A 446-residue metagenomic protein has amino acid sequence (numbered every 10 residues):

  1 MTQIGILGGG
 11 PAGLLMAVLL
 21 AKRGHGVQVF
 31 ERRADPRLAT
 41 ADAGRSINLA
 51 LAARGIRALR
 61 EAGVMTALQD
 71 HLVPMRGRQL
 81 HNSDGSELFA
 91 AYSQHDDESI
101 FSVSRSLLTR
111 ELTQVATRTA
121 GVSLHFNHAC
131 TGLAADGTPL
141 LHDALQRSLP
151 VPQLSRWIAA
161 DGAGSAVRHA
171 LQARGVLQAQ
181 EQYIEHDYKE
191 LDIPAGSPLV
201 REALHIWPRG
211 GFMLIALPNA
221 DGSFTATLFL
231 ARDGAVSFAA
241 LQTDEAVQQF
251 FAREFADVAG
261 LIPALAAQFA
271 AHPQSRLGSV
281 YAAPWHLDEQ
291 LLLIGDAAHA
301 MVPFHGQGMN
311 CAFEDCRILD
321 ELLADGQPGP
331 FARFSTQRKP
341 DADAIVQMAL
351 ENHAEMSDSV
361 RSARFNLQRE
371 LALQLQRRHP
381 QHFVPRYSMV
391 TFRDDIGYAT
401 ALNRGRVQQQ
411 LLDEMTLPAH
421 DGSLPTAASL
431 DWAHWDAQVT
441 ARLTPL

Functional and structural regions predicted by a protein language model:
T2-G77, S83, D96, I100-L107 (+1 more regions): Glycine-rich FAD cofactor-binding loop and adjacent beta-loop-alpha segment at the N-terminus of flavoprotein
G9-K22, I158, L191, P273-R361 (+2 more regions): Conserved mid-domain beta->alpha element of the FAD-binding
A34, G164, H299: Short, glycine/acidic-enriched loop or turn micro-motifs at the edges of active sites
D70-P74, S123, R253-A270, Q327-R333 (+1 more regions): Acidic/histidine metal-binding catalytic segments
S86-V103, F229, D233: Helix-loop-beta segment of a Rossmann-like dinucleotide-binding subdomain
V103-H125: Helical element adjacent to the flavin cofactor pocket in flavoenzyme catalytic cores
Q114, H128-G132, G137-L277, Y281-L287: Conserved FAD-binding catalytic core of PHBH/FMO-like flavoproteins
E321-L446: C-terminal helical "tail/cap" subdomain of flavin- and related membrane-associated enzymes
